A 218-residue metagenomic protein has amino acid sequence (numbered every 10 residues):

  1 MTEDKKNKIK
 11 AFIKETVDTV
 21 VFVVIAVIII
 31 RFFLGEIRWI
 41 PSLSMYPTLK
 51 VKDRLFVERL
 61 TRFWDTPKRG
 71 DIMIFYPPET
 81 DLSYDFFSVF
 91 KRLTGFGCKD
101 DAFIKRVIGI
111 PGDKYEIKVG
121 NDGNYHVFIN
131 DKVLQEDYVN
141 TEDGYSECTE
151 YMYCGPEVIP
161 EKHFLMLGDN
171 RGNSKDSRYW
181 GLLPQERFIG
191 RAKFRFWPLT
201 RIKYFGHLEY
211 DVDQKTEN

Functional and structural regions predicted by a protein language model:
T2-K14, F33, R38, P47-N218: Soluble "head" domains of membrane/secretory-pathway proteins
D18-F33: Hydrophobic membrane-insertion alpha-helices, especially the h-region of bacterial N-terminal signal peptides
